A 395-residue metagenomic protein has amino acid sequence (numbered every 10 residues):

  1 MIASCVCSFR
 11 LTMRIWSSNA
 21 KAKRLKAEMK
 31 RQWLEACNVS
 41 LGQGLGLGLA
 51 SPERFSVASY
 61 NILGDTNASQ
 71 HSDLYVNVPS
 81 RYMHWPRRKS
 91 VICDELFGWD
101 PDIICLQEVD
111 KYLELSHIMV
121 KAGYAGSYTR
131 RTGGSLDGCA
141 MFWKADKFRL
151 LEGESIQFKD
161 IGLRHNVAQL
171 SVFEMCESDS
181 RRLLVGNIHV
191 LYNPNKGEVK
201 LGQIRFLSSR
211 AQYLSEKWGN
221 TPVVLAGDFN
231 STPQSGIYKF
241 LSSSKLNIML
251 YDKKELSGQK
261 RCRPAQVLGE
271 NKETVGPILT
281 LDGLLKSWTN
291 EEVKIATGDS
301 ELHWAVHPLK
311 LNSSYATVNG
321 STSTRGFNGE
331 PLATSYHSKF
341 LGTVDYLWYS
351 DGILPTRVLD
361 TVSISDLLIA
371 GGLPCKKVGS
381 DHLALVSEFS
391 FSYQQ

Functional and structural regions predicted by a protein language model:
M1-S59, L63-V76, I364, L383 (+2 more regions): Membrane-interface helix-coil boundary segments and nearby low-complexity, Ser/Pro-rich regulatory regions
S17, K21-R54, D94-F97, I103-E198 (+9 more regions): Structured beta-strand-rich core segments of catalytic domains in phosphoester-bond hydrolases
V57-L63, R87-S116, S171, V185-I188 (+4 more regions): Active-site beta-strand/loop signature of hydrolases that rely on acidic residues for catalysis
I62-P86, K159-D160, P194: Acidic/histidine-rich helix-loop elements that form or flank divalent-metal/phosphate-binding sites at the catalytic
D65-A68, L113-E114, G134-S135, S180 (+6 more regions): Eukaryotic short linear interaction motifs
K196-I353: Metal-dependent phosphoesterases centered on the DNase I-like endonuclease/exonuclease/phosphatase
L225, N247, I278, L285-W288 (+1 more regions): Surface polyanion/phosphate-binding segment centered on an Asp-His-Pro turn
L341, G352-I369: C-terminal closing repeat unit and adjoining cap/tail of repeat-based domains
